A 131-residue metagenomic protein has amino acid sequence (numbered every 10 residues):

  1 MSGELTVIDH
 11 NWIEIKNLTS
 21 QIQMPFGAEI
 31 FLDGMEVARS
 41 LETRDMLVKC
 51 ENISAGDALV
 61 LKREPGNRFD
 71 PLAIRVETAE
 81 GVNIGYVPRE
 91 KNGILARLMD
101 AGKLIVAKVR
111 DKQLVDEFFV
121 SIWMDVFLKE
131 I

Functional and structural regions predicted by a protein language model:
M1-I131: Conserved active-site motif detector
